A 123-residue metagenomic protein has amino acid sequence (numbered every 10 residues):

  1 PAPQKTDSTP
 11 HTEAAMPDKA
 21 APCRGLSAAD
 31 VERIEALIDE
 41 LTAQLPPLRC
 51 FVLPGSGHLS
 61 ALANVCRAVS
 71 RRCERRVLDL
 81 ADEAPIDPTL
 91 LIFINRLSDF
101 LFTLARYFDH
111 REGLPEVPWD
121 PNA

Functional and structural regions predicted by a protein language model:
P1-A123: Phosphate/pyrophosphate-binding loop motifs in nucleotide- or prenyl diphosphate-using proteins
